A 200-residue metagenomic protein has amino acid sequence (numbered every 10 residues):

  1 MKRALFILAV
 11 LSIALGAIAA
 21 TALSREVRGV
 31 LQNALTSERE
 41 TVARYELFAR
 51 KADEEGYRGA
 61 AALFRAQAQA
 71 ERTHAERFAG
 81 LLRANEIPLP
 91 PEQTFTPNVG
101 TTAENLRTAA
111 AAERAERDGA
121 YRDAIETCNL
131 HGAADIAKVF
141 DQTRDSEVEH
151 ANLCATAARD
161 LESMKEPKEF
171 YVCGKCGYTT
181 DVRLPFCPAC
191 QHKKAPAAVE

Functional and structural regions predicted by a protein language model:
M1-A4: Positively charged n-region of N-terminal signal peptides that target proteins for export
I7-G16: Bacterial N-terminal signal peptides
I18-E200: Non-heme di-metal
